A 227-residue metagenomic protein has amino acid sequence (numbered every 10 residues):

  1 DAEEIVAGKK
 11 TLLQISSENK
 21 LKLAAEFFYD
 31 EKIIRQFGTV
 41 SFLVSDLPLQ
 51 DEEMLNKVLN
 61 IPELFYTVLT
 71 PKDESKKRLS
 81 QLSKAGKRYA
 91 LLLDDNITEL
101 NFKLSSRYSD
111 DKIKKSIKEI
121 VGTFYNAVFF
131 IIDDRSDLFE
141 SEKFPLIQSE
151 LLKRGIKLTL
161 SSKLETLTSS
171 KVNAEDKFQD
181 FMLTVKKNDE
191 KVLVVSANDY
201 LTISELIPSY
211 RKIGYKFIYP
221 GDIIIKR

Functional and structural regions predicted by a protein language model:
D1-S41: Non-catalytic propeptide/linker segments at domain boundaries
F27-F102: Active-site beta->alpha N-cap acidic-glycine motif
T39-S41, L64-V68, G86-A90, N126-I131 (+3 more regions): Structural preference for beta-strand elements that scaffold enzyme active sites
L43, L47, L100-S109, F129-E142 (+2 more regions): Second-shell loop/turn segments in exported
T70, L92-K118, D134-L138, P145 (+1 more regions): Long, folded non-catalytic interaction modules
D110-D134, D180-V194: CE4/NodB-like, metal-dependent polysaccharide N-deacetylase domain that modifies extracellular/periplasmic N-acetylated
E150-D176, F217-R227: His/Asp/Glu-enriched short active-site or ligand-binding loop at hydrolase and phosphoryl-transfer sites
D199-R227: C-terminal domain-boundary segment and adjacent tail
